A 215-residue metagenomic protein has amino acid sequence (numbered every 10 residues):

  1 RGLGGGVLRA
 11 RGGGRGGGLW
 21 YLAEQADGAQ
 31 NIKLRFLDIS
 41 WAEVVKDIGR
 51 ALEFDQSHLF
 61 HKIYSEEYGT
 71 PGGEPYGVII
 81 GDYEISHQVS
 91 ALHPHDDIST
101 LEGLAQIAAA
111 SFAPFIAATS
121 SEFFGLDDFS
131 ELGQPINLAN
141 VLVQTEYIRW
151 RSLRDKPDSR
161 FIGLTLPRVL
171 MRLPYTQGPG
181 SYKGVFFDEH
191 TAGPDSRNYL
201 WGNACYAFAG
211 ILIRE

Functional and structural regions predicted by a protein language model:
R1-A42, G49: N-terminal-proximal low-complexity accessory segments that begin disordered and transition into the first
G4-G14, A51-L52, L92-S99, L200: Catalytic cores of large soluble enzymes that bind and process phosphate-bearing ligands
R15-G16, Y21, K46-A51, Q88-A91 (+2 more regions): Generic alpha-helix signal with a bias toward terminal, lower-confidence helices and secondary-structure junctions
G18-Y21, H61-S65, T100-E102: Short alpha-helical segments and helix-capping/turn motifs at coil-helix boundaries
D27, E66-E215: A glycine- and small-residue-enriched flexible loop/hinge signal that marks low-structured segments
L34-G69: A short, well-structured beta->alpha microelement
